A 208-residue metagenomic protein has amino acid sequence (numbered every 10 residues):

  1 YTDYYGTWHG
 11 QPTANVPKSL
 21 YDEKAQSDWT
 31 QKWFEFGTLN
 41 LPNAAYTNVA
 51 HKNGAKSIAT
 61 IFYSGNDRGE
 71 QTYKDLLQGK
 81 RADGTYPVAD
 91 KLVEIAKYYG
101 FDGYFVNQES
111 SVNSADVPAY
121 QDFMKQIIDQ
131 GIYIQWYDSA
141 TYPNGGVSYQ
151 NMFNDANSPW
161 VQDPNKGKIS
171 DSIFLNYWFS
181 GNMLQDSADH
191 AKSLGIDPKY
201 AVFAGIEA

Functional and structural regions predicted by a protein language model:
Y1-D186: Chitinase-like catalytic core of GlcNAc-active glycosidases
G65, D197-A208: Active-site clefts of carbohydrate-active enzymes
S187-S193, D197-A201: Long, acidic/polar, low-complexity amphipathic helices and coiled-coil-like
